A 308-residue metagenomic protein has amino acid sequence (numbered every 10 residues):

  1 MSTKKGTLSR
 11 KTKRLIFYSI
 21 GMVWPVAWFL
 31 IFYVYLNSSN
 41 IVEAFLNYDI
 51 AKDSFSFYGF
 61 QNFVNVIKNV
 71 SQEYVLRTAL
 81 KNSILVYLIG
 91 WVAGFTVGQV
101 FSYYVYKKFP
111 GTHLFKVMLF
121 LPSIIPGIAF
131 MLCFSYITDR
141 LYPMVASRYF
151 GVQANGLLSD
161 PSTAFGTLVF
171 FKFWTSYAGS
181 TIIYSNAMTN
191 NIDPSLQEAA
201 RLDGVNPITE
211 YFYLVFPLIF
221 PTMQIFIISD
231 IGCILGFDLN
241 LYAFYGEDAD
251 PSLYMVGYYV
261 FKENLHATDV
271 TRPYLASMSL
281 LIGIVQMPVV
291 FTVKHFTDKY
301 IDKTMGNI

Functional and structural regions predicted by a protein language model:
M1-T12: Short, Lys/Arg-rich, polar N-terminal cytosolic tail immediately upstream of the first transmembrane signal-anchor
R10-I308: A structural signal for multi-pass alpha-helical bundles of membrane permease subunits that mediate small-molecule
